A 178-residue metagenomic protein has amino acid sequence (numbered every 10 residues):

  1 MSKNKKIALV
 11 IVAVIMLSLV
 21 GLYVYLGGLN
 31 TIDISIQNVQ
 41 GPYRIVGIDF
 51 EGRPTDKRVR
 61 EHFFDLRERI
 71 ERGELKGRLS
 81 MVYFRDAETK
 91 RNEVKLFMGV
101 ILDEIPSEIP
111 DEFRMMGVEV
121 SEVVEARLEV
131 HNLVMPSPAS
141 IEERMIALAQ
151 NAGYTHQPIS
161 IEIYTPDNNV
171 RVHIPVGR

Functional and structural regions predicted by a protein language model:
S2-R178: A solvent-exposed interaction/effector surface
